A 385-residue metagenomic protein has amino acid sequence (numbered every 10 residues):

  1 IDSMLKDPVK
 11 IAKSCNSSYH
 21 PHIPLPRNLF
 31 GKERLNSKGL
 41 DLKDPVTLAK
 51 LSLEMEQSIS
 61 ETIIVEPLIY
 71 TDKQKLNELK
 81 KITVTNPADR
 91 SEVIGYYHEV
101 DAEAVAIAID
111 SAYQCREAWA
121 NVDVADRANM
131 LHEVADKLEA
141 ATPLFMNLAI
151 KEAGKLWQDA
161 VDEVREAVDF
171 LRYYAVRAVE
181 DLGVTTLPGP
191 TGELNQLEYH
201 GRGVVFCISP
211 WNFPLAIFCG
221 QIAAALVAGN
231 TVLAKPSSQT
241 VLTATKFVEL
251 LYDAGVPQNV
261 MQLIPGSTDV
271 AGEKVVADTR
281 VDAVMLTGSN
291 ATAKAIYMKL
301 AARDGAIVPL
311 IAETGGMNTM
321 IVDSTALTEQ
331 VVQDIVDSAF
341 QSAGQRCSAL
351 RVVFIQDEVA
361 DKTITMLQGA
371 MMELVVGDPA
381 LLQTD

Functional and structural regions predicted by a protein language model:
I1-D110, Q114-E117, N121-D136, D162-R165 (+2 more regions): Terminal low-complexity tails and localization/encapsulation signals of metabolic enzymes
P8, L250-G255, A277, A283 (+1 more regions): ALDH superfamily catalytic-core signature
T85-P87, L148-E152, E163, Y174 (+10 more regions): Generic beta-strand/beta-sheet core signal
S91, A112, R127, A149 (+6 more regions): Residue-level signal for inorganic ion chemistry
E92-Y96, V105-A108, N121-A128, M146-L148 (+7 more regions): Extended hydrophobic-aromatic, low-complexity segments
E139-F145, L367: Extended, amphipathic, non-transmembrane alpha-helical segments
V184-Q258, G315, E329: Conserved small-residue-rich beta-alpha loop and adjacent elements that most often cradle the phosphate/pyrophosphate
L194-Q196, Q262-M285: A structured beta-alpha segment of the ubiquitous adenosine-cofactor-binding alpha/beta core
